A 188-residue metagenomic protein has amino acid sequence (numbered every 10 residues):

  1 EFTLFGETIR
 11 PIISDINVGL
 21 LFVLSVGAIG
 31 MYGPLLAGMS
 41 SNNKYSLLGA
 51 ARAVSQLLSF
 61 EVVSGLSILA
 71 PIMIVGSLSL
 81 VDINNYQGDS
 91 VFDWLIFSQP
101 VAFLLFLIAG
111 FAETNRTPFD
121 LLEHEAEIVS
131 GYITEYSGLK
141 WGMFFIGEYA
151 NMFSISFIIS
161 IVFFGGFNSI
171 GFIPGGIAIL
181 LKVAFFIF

Functional and structural regions predicted by a protein language model:
E1-F188: Selective transmembrane helix interface/packing segments
